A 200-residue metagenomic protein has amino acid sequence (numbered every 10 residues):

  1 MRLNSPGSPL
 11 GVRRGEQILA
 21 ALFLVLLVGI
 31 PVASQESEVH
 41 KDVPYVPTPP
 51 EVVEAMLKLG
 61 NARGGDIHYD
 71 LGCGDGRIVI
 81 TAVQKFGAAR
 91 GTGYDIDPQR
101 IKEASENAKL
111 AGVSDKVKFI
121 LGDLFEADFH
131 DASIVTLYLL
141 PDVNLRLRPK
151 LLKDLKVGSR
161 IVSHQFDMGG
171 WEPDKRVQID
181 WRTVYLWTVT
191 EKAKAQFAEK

Functional and structural regions predicted by a protein language model:
Q17-G29: Bacterial N-terminal signal peptides
I30-D66: S-adenosyl-L-methionine
G65-G74: Conserved class I S-adenosyl-L-methionine
G76-A88: Conserved SAM-binding loop of SAM-dependent methyltransferases across substrates and taxa, primarily the Class I
R90-D95: Conserved SAM-binding motif I beta-strand of class I
P98-D131: S-adenosyl-L-methionine
F129-R146: A short SAM/SAH-binding and catalytic strip from SAM-dependent methyltransferases
D142-K200: C-terminal substrate-binding/active-site "lid" region of AdoMet-derived donor-dependent transferases
